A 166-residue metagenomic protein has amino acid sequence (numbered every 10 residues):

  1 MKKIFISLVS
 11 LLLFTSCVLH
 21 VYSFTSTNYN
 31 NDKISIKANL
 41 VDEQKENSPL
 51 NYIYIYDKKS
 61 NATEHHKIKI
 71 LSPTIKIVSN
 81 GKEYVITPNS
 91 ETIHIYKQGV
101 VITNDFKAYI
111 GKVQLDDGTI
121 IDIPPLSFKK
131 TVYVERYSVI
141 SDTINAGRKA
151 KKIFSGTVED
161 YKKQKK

Functional and structural regions predicted by a protein language model:
M1-L19: Sec-dependent bacterial lipoprotein signal peptides
S16-I34: Bacterial Sec signal peptide processing site at the extreme N-terminus
L19, Q164-K166: Short, solvent-exposed mixed-charge patches
V21-Y22, K69-S72, I102-Y109: A short, compositionally biased
A38-I75: Short, surface-exposed binding/anchoring microloops in extracellular/periplasmic proteins
P73-K76, G111-V113: Short polybasic amphipathic segments
G81-E135: Short, solvent-exposed, Trp/other aromatic-anchored flexible loops in extracytoplasmic proteins
G118-Q164: Short beta-strand elements
